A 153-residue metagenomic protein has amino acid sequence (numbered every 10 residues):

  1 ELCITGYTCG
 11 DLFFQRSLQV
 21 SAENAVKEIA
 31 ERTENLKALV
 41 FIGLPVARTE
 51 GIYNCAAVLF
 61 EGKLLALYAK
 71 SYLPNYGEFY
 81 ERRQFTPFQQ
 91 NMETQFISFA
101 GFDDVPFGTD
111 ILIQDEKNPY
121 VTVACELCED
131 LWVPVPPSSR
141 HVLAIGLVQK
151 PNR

Functional and structural regions predicted by a protein language model:
E1-R153: Enzyme catalytic cores with a strong preference for nitrogen-chemistry domains
